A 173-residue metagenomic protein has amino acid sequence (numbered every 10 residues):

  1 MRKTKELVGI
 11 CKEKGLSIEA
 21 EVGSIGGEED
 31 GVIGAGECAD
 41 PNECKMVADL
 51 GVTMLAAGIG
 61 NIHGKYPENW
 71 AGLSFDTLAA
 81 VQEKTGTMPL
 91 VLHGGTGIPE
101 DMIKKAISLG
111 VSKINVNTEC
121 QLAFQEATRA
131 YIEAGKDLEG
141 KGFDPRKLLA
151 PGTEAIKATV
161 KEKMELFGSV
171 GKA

Functional and structural regions predicted by a protein language model:
M1-M88, E100-I114, L122, R129 (+3 more regions): Alpha/beta enzyme core
L90-L92: Active-site neighborhood of phospho(di)ester-bond hydrolases with catalytic His/Asp-centered motifs
G94-I98, V116: Short acidic/histidine-rich active-site segments
E133-D144: Active-site gating loops and adjacent loop-to-helix segments of metal-dependent hydrolytic enzymes
R146-L148: Charged interaction scaffolds used for protein-protein
A150-M164: Alpha-helical scaffold segments that flank or form the walls of functional sites
